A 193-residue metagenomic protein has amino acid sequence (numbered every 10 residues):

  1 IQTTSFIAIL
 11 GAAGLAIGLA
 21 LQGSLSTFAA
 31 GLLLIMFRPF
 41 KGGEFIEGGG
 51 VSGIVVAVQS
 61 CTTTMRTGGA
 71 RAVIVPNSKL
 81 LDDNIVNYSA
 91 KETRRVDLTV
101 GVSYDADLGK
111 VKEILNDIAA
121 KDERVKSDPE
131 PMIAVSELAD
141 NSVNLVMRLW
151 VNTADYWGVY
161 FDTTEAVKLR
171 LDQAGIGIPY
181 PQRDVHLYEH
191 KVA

Functional and structural regions predicted by a protein language model:
I1-G23, L33: Hydrophobic alpha-helical transmembrane segments and their immediate juxtamembrane helical boundaries in integral
L19-T27, F40-K41: Short helix-terminus and kink motifs of transmembrane alpha helices, predominantly at the cytoplasmic interface
A20-Q22, N87-S89, W157: Short helix-coil transition sites and intra-membrane helix breaks within transmembrane domains of multi-pass
L33-D128, V143: Soluble accessory domains appended to multi-pass membrane transport proteins
V102, A106, N116, K126-A193: Solvent-exposed, non-transmembrane regulatory segments of membrane-associated proteins
